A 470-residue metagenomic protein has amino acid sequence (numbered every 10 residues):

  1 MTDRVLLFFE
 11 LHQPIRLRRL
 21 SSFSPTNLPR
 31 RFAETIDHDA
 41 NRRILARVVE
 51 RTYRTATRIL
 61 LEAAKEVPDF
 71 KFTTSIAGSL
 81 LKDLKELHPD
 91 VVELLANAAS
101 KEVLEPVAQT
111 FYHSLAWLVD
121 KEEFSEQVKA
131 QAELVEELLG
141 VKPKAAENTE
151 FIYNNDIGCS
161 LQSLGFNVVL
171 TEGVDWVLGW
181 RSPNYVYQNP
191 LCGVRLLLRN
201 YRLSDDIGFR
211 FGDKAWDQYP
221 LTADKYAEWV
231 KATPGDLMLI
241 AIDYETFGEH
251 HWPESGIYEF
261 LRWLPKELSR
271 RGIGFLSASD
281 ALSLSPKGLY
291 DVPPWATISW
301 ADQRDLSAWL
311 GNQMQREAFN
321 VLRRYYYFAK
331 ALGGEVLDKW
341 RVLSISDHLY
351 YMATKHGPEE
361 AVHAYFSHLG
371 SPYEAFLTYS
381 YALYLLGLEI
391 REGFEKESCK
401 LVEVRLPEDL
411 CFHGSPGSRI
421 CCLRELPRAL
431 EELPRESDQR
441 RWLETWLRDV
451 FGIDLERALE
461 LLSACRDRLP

Functional and structural regions predicted by a protein language model:
T2-R54, K65, N184-V194, L198-Y201 (+3 more regions): Active-site and substrate-binding clefts of carbohydrate-active enzymes
R4-F9, I15-R18, F23-D120, K144-E147 (+2 more regions): Short, well-structured secondary-structure segments
E50, R54, K121-K129, P220 (+2 more regions): Non-membrane alpha-helical structural segments and their capping/turn regions in soluble enzymes
V91-A108, K129, V141, Q162-L198: Acidic, His- and aromatic-enriched active-site or binding-groove loops in soluble protein domains that engage sugars
E122-E150, E228-A241: CE4/NodB-like, metal-dependent polysaccharide N-deacetylase domain that modifies extracellular/periplasmic N-acetylated
E147-F151, T171-G173, L198-R199, A241-D243: Short His-Asn-centered micro-motif
I157-L161: Hydrophobic, small-residue-rich alpha-helical packing segments that form membrane-like cores
S398-P470: Long, compositionally biased intrinsically disordered regulatory segments in eukaryotic proteins
